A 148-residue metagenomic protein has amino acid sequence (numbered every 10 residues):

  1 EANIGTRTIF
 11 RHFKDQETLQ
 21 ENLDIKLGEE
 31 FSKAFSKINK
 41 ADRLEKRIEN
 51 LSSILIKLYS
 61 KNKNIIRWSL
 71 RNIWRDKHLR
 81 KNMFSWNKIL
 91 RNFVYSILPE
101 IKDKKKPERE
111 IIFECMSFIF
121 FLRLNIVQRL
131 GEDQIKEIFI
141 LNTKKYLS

Functional and structural regions predicted by a protein language model:
E1: Residues within the alpha-helical elements of helix-turn-helix
I4-F13: Short hydrophobic/aromatic patch on the recognition helix
R7, E17-L51: Amphipathic alpha-helical linker/stalk segments
L23-L27, S36, I56-K81, L122-R123: Amphipathic alpha-helical segments used for helix-helix packing
E45-N64, K136-K144: Amphipathic alpha-helical segments that line or abut small-molecule/effector binding pockets and mediate allosteric
K77-E110, I140-L147: Amphipathic alpha-helical packing segments from all-alpha helical-bundle domains
P99-T143: Hydrophobic/aromatic-rich alpha-helical bundle segments in the mid-to-C-terminal region
